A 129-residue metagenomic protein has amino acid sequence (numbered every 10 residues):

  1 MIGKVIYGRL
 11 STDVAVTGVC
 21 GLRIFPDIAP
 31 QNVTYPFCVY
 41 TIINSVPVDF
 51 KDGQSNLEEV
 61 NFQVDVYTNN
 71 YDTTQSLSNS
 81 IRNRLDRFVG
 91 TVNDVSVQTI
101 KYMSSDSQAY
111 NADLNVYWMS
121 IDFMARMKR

Functional and structural regions predicted by a protein language model:
M1-Q54, D72, S76, N83 (+1 more regions): Small/polar-rich, solvent-exposed N-terminal microdomains that initiate assembly or binding
V5, R23, V33-C38, D65 (+4 more regions): Intrinsically disordered, low-complexity segments enriched in small/polar residues
R23, P47, L57-V60, V64 (+1 more regions): A near-ubiquitous, low-amplitude feature marking generic local secondary-structure context
P36, V60, M103: Short beta-strand or tight-loop elements that sit immediately N-terminal to catalytic metal-binding acidic residues
K51-L57, N111-L114: Short, solvent-exposed beta-strand/turn "edge" segments of beta-rich domains on protein surfaces
N56-N69, I81, Y117-M127: Oligomerization/assembly interface segments of phage tail-like spikes and tubes
V64-D72, S76-L77, I100-Y110: Repeat-unit-sized solenoid/scaffold elements
N83-R129: Acidic-leaning, charged glycine-interspersed low-complexity segments
